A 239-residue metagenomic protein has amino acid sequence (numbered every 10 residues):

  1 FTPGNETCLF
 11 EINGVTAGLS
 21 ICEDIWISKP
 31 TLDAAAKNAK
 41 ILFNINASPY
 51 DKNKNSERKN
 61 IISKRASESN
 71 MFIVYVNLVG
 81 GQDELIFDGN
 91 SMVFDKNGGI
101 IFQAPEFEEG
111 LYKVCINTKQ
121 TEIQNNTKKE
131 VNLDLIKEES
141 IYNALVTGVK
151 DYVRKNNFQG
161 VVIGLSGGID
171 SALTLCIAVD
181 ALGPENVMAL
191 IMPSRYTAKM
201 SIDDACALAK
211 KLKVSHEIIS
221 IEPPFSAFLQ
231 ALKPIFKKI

Functional and structural regions predicted by a protein language model:
F1-G164, L175-P184, H216: Enzyme catalytic cores with a strong preference for nitrogen-chemistry domains
W26, Y50, D170, Y196-T197 (+1 more regions): Glycine-/small-residue-rich active-site loops that bind phosphorylated ligands and cofactors
A47-S48, L78, S166, M192-R195 (+1 more regions): Short, ordered loop/turn segments at secondary-structure junctions
E108-C115, N186-I191, K199-I239: A conserved beta-strand->alpha-helix junction
N157-S194, S201, A205-C206, K211: Conserved structured catalytic cores and adjacent interaction surfaces of nucleotide-binding/hydrolyzing enzymes
